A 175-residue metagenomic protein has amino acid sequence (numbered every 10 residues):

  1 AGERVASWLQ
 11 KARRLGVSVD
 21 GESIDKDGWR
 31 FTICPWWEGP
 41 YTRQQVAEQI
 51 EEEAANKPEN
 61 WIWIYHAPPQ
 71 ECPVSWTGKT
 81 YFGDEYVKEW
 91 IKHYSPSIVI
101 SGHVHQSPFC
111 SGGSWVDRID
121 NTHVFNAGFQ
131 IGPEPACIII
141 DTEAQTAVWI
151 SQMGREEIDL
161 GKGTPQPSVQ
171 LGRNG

Functional and structural regions predicted by a protein language model:
A1-A6, D25, G39-Y41, Q70-P73 (+2 more regions): Active-site environment of divalent metal-dependent phosphoester hydrolases
A1-E3, S18-D20, I62-H66, I91-S107 (+1 more regions): Active-site neighborhood of phospho(di)ester-bond hydrolases with catalytic His/Asp-centered motifs
G2-Y86: Conserved catalytic scaffold of divalent metal-dependent phosphoesterases
E3, W29-T32, A67-E71, P96-V104 (+2 more regions): Low-complexity, flexible helical/coil segments
R13-G16, Q45-V46, H105-P108, I119-H123: Short amphipathic alpha-helical surface micro-motifs
G16, W29, E59, S97 (+2 more regions): A structural micro-motif
I24-D27, C110-G175: Binuclear metal-dependent phosphoesterase catalytic core
A55-K57, I91-Y94, V116-I119: Short, conserved loop/helix-junction motifs that constitute active-site signature segments in enzyme catalytic cores
